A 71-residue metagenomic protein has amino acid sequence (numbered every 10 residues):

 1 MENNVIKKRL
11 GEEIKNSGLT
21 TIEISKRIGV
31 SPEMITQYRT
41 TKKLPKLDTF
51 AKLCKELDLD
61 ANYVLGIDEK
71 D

Functional and structural regions predicted by a protein language model:
M1-L19: A short, Lys/Arg-rich alpha-helix, primarily the initiator
E2, N16, K42-P45, E56: Helix-turn-helix/winged-helix DNA-binding modules
E12, Q37, L65-D71: Short, charged recognition helix plus adjacent turn of helix-turn-helix-like nucleic-acid-binding domains
T21, P32, L47-F50: Helix-turn-helix DNA-binding elements, focusing on the entry/boundary residues of the two helices that contact DNA
I24-S25: Short alpha-helical "recognition helix" segments of helix-turn-helix
G29-L44: Recognition helix of helix-turn-helix/homeodomain-like DNA-binding domains that insert into the DNA major groove
D48-Y63: DNA major-groove recognition helix of helix-turn-helix/homeodomain DNA-binding modules
